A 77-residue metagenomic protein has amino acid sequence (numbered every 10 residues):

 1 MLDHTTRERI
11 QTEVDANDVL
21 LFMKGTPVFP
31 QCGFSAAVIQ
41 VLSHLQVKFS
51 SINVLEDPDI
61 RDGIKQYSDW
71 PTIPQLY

Functional and structural regions predicted by a protein language model:
M1-Q11: Flexible, polar/low-complexity N-terminal or interdomain linker segments that lie immediately upstream of folded
T6, F34, V38-V41, I60 (+1 more regions): Amphipathic alpha-helical interface surfaces
E8, R61-Q66: TIR-domain catalytic/interaction hotspot
I10-K48: Local sequence-structure signature of Cys/Sec-based thiol-disulfide redox active-site neighborhoods
D15-A16, D69-T72: Short loop/turn elements that form and flank the Walker-type P-loop nucleotide-binding site in RecA-like NTPase cores
L21, T72-Y77: A short, hydrophobic beta-strand/beta-hairpin element that forms part of a small beta-sheet core
S43-G63, P71: Thiol-based oxidoreductase modules, predominantly thioredoxin-like and allied folds used for disulfide exchange
